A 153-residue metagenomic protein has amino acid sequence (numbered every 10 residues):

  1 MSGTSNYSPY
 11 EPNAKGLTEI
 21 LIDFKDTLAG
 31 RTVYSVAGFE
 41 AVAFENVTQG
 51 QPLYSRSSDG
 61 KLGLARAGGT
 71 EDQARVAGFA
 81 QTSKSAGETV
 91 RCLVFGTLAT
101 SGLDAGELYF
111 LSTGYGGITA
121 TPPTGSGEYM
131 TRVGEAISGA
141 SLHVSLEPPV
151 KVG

Functional and structural regions predicted by a protein language model:
S2-T4, E19-G153: Glycine-anchored, exposed beta-strand/edge motif detector
